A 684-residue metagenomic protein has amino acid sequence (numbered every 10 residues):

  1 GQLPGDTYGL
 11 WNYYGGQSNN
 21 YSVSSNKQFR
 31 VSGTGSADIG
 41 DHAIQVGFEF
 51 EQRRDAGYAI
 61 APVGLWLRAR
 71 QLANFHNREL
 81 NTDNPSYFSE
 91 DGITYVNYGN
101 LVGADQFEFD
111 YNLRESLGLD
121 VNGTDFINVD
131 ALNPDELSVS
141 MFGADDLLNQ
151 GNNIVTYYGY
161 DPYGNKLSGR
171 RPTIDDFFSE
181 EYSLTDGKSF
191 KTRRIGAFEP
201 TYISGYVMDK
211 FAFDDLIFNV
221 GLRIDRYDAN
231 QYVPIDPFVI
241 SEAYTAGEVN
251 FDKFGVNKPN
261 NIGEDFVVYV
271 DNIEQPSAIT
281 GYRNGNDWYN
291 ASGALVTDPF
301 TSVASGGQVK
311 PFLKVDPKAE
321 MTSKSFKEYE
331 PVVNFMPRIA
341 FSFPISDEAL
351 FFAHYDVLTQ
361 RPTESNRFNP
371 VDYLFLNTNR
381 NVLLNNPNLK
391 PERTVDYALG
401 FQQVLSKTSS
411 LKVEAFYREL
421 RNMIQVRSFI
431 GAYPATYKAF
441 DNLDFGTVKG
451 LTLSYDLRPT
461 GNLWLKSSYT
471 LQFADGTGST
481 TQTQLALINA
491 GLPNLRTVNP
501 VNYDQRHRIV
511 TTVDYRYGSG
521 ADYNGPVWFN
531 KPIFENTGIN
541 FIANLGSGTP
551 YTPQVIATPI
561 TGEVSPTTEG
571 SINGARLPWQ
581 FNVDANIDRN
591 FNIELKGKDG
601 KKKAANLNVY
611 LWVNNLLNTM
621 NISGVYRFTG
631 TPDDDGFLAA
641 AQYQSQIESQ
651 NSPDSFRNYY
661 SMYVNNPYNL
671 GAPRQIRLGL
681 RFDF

Functional and structural regions predicted by a protein language model:
L3, S36-D41, T82-N84, P331 (+5 more regions): Short loop/turn motifs that connect adjacent beta-strands in outer-membrane beta-barrel proteins
T7-G57, N97-P134, G187-D215, K324-P344 (+8 more regions): Outer-membrane beta-barrel transmembrane strands
G15-S18, V46-S346: Signature of Gram-negative outer-membrane beta-barrel scaffolds
V46-Q52, V220-R226, A353-V357, N366 (+6 more regions): Transmembrane beta-barrel strands of outer-membrane/channel proteins
I60-Q71, H76, D161, S189 (+10 more regions): Flexible, surface-exposed loop regions and adjacent strand-edge segments of Gram-negative outer-membrane beta-barrel
P344-F368, D372-N381, N388-K438: Membrane-embedded beta-barrel scaffold of Gram-negative outer-membrane proteins
A415-T549, P553: Gram-negative outer-membrane beta-barrel transporters
L465, G520-V564, P578-N582, D588-F684: C-terminal beta-signal and adjacent terminal beta-strands/loops of Gram-negative outer-membrane beta-barrel proteins
